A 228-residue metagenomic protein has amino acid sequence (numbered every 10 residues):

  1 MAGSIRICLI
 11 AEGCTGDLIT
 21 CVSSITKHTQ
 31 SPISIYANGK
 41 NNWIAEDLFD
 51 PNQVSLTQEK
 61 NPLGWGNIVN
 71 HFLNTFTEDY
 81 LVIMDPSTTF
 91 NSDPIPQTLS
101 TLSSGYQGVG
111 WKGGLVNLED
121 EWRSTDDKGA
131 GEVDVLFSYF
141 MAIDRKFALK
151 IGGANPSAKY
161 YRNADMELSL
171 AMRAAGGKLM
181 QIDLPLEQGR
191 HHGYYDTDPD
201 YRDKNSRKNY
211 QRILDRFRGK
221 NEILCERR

Functional and structural regions predicted by a protein language model:
M1-S24: N-proximal low-complexity "stem/linker" segments adjacent to membrane-targeting elements
D17, K159-R228: C-terminal catalytic/acceptor-binding lobe
S23-P32: Short, acidic, metal-binding catalytic loop of nucleotide-sugar glycosyltransferases
E59-F76: Glycine-rich, basic loop-to-helix element that forms the pyrophosphate-binding segment of sugar-nucleotide handling
D79-T89: Short beta-strand-to-loop acidic/aromatic patch adjacent to the donor-nucleotide binding site
I95-G108: Conserved donor-nucleotide/metal-binding helix-loop-beta segment in metal-dependent transferases, i.e., the alpha-helix
V109-R123: Short beta-strand-to-loop element that shapes/binds the nucleotide-sugar donor at the catalytic cleft/hinge
S124-I143: A recurrent flexible, glycine/aromatic-enriched loop bordering the glycosyltransferase active site that acts as
